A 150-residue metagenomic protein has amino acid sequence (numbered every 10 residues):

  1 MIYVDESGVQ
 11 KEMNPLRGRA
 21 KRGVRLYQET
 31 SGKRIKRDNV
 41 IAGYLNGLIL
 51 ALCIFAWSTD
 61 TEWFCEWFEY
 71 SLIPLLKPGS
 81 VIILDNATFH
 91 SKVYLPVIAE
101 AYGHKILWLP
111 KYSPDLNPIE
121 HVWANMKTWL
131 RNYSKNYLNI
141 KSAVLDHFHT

Functional and structural regions predicted by a protein language model:
M1, P118-T150: C-terminal anion-handling pockets and recognition modules
M1-E69: Extended, low-complexity cationic-aromatic segments
Y3-D5, A42, F68, D85 (+3 more regions): Mobile genetic element proteins and their domesticated derivatives, centered on retroelements and DNA transposons
S7-Q10, L45-I49, T88-H90, Y112-D115 (+1 more regions): Short, solvent-exposed loop/turn segments at secondary-structure junctions
R25-I35, E100-P118: RNase H-like polynucleotidyl transferase catalytic core
W63-V81: Short, basic/hydrophobic alpha-helical segments
P78-S91, N117: Acidic/histidine-rich, metal-coordinating catalytic segments
K92-Y102: Short, aromatic/basic amphipathic alpha-helical patches
